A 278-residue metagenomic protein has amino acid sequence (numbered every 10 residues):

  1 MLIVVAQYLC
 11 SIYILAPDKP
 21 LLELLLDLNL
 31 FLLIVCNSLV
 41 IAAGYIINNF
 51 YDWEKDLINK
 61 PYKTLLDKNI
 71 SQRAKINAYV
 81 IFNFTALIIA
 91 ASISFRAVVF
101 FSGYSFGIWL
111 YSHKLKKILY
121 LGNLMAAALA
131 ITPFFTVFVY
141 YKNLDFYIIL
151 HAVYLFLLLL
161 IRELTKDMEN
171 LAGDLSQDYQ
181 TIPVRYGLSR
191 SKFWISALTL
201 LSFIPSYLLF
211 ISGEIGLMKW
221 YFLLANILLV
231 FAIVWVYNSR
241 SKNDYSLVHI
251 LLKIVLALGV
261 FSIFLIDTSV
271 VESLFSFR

Functional and structural regions predicted by a protein language model:
M1-L2, E54-K55, N59-N77, W109-L129 (+2 more regions): Interhelical loop and helix-boundary elements at the membrane-water interface of polytopic inner-membrane proteins
I3-Y8, Y79-T85, M125-T136, K192-S206 (+1 more regions): Core segments of transmembrane alpha-helices that mediate helix-helix packing or line hydrophobic substrate/ligand
V4-Y51, A86, R96-W109, L144-T165: Membrane-embedded alpha-helical segments that form the functional core of polytopic membrane enzymes, especially those
Y8-A16, A86-S94, I108-S112, P133-Y141 (+4 more regions): Structural signal for membrane-spanning alpha-helices in multi-pass inner-membrane proteins, emphasizing helix cores
V35-C36, W53-F101, D178-I215: Multi-pass membrane catalytic core of lipid/isoprenoid biosynthesis enzymes
W53, I118-A127, L144-I149, M168-L175 (+2 more regions): A cytosolic-side transmembrane-helix exit/cap motif
K63-F146, L150: Intramembrane alpha-helical segments
I211-R278: Extended hydrophobic alpha-helices typical of membrane-associated regions
